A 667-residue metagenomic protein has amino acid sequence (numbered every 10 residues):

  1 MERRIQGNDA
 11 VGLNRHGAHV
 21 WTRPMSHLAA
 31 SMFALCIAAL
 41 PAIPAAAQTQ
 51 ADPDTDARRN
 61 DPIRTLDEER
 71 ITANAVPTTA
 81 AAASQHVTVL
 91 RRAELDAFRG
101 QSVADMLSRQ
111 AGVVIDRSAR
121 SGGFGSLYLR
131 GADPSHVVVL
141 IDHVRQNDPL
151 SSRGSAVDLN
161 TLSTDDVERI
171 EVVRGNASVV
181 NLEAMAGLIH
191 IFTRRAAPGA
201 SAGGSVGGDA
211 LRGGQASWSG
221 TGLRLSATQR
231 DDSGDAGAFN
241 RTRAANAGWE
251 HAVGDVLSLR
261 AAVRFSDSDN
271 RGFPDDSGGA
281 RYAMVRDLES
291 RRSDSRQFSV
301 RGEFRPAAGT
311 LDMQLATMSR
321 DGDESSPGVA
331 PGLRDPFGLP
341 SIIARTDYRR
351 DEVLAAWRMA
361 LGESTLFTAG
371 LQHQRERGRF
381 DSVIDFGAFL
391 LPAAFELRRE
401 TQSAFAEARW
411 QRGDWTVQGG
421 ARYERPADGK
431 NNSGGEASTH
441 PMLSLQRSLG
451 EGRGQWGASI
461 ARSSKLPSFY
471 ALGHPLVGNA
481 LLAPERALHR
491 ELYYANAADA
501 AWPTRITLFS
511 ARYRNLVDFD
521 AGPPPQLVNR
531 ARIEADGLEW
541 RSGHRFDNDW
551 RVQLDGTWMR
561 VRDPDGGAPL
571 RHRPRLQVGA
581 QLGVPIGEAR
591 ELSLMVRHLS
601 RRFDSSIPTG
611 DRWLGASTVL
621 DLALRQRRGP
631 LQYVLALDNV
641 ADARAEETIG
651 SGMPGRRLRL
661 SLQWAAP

Functional and structural regions predicted by a protein language model:
M1, E363, F367, W410-Q418 (+5 more regions): Gram-negative outer-membrane beta-barrel transporters
T65-F98, S126, P134, P149 (+2 more regions): N-terminal periplasmic "start-of-domain" segments of outer-membrane beta-barrel proteins
T72, A104, S108-R145: Extracytoplasmic beta-strand/coil segments of soluble accessory domains associated with Gram-negative outer-membrane
N160-S201: A beta-strand signature from Gram-negative outer-membrane beta-barrel systems, especially the internal plug domain
L188-W218, S226-G237: Short strand-turn segments of transmembrane beta-barrel domains in outer membranes, especially the first one or two
D232-A238, T242, S258-L311, L315-R350 (+2 more regions): Flexible loop and strand-edge segments within Gram-negative outer membrane beta-barrel domains
D276-G278, R377-I384, N432, T439 (+6 more regions): Surface-exposed extracellular loop regions of Gram-negative outer-membrane beta-barrel proteins, predominantly
M284-R301, R305, T346-D351, L397-R399 (+3 more regions): Outer-membrane beta-barrel signature, preferentially recognizing the C-terminal barrel domain of Gram-negative
